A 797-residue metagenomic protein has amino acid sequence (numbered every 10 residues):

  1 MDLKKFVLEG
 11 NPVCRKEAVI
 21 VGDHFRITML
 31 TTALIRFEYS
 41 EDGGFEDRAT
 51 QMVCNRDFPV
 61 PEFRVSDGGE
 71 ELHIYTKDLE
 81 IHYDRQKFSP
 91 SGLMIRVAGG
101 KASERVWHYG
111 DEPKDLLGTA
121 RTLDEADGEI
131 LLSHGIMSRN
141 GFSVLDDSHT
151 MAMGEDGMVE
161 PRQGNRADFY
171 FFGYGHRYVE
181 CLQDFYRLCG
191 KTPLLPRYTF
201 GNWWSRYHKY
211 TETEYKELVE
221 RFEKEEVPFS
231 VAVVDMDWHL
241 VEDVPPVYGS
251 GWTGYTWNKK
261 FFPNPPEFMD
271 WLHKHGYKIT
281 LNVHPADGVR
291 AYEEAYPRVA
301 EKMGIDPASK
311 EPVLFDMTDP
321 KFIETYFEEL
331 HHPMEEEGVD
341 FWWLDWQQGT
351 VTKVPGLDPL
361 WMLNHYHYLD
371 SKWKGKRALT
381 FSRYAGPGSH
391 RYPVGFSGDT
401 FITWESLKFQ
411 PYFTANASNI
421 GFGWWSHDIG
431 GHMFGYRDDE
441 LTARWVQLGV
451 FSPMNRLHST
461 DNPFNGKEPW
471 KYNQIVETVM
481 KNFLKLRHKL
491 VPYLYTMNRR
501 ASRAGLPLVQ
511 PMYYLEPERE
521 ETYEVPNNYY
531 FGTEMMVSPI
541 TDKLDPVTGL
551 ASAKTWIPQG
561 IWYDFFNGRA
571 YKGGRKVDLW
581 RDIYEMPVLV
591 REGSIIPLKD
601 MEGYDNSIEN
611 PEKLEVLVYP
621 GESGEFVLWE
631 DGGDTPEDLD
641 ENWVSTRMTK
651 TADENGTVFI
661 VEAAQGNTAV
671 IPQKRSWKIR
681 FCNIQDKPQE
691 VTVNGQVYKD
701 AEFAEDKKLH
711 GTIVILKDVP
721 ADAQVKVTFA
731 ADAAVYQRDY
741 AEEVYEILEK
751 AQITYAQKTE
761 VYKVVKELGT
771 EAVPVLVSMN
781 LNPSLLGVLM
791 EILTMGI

Functional and structural regions predicted by a protein language model:
M1-G22: Generic start-of-chain signal for non-secretory N-termini
D2-K4, N11, I81, L93-E585 (+2 more regions): Catalytic-domain carbohydrate-binding cleft regions of carbohydrate-active enzymes
K5-F6, L30-G69: A low-complexity, Ser/Thr/Gly/Pro-enriched, surface-exposed linker/loop concept that marks segments flanking
I27, I35-F37, I74-I81, M536-P539 (+1 more regions): Short, well-ordered beta-strand segments enriched in hydrophobic/aromatic residues
R36-D42, D545-P558, N667-K687: Surface-exposed beta-strand/loop patches in extracellular or lumenal glycoproteins
R48-E62, I305, Y563-I583, E690-I715: Solvent-exposed beta-strand/loop surfaces of large extracellular or lumenal domains
E71-H73, L79-E80, E702-Q724: A surface-exposed beta-strand-loop module
G593-Q696, V719-A721, T728-I797: Accessory, solvent-exposed terminal regions and/or long lumenal/extracellular loops of proteins
